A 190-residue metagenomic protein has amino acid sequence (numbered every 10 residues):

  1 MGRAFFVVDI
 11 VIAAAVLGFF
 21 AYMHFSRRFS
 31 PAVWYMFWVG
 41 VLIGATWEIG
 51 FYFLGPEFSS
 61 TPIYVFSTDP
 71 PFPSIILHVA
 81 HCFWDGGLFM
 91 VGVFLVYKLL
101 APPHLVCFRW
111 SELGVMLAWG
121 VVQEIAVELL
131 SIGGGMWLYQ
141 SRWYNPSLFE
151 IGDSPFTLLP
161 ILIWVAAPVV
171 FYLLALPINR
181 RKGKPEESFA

Functional and structural regions predicted by a protein language model:
M1-A190: Aromatic-rich, lipid-facing transmembrane alpha helices and their immediate juxtamembrane interface loops in integral
